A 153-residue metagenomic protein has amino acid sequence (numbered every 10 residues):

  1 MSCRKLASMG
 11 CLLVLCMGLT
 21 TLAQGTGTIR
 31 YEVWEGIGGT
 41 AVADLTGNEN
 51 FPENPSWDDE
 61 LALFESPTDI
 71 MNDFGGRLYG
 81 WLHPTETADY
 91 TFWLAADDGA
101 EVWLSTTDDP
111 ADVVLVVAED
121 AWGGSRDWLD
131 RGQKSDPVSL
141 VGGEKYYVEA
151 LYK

Functional and structural regions predicted by a protein language model:
M1-R4: N-terminal secretory signal peptides that target proteins for export/translocation
S8-M9, W34: General helical structural elements
M9-G18: Bacterial N-terminal signal peptides
G18-L19, A88: Ubiquitous "structural anchor" signal
Q24-K153: Acidic/polar, compositionally biased interaction segments
